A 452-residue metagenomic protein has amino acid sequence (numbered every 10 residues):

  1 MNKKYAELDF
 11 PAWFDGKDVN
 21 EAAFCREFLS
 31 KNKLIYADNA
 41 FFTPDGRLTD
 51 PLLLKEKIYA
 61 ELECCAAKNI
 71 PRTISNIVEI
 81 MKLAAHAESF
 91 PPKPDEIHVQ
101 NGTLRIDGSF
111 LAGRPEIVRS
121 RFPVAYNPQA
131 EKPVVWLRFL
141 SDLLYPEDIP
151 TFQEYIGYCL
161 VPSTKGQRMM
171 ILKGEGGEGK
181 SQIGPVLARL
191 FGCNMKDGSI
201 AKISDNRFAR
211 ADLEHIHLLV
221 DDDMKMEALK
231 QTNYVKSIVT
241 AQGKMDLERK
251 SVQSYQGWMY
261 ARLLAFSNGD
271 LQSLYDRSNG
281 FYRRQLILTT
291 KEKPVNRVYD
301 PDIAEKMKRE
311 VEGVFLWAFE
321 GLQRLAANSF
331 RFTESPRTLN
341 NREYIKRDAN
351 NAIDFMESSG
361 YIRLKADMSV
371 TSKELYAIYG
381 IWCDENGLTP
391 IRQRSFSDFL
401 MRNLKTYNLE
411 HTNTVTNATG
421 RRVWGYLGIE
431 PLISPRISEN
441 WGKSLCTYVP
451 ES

Functional and structural regions predicted by a protein language model:
M1-K33, F42, R47-L48, P128-D142 (+3 more regions): Replication-associated primase and helicase/ATPase modules
M1-P123, W258, I391: Intein modules and their embedded homing endonuclease domains
L29-R47, L52-L54, T103-H217, L286-L288 (+6 more regions): P-loop NTPase catalytic core of nucleic-acid-dependent motor ATPases
K57, I183-V186, I216, K230-I238 (+3 more regions): Alpha-helical scaffold elements adjacent to nucleotide-binding pockets in ATP/GTP-utilizing enzyme cores
P71-S75, F191-C193, G198-R207, L229-T232 (+5 more regions): Positively charged interface segments
A209-V252: Conserved nucleotide-sensing/catalytic segment adjacent to the nucleotide-binding pocket in NTP-handling enzymes
H215-L218, M259-L263: Loop/turn-to-beta-strand initiation segments
R324-A366, K443: Conserved alpha/beta core segments of nucleic-acid transaction machinery
